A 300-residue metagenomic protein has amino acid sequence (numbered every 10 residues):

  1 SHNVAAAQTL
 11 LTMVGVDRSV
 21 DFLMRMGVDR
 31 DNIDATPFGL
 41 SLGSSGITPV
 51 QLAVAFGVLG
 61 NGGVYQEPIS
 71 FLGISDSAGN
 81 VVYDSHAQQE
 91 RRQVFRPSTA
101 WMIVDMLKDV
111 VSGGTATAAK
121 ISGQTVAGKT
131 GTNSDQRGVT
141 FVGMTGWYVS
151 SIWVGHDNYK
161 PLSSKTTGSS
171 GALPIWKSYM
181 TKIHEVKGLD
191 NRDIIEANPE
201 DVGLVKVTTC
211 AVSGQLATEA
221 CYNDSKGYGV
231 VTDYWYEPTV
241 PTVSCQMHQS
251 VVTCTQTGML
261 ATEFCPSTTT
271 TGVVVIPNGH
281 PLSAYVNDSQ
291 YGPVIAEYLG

Functional and structural regions predicted by a protein language model:
S1, G46-V243, V251: A penicillin-recognizing enzyme superfamily signal
S1-V28, A35-N61, K108-D109: Active-site-adjacent helix/loop patches that line small-molecule binding or acyl-intermediate pockets
L10, D34-A35, S70, G138: Short loop/turn and capping residues at structural boundaries
M13, M24-M26, I33, M102 (+10 more regions): Detector for methionine-enriched segments
M13-G15, R96, C254: Poly-acidic low-complexity segments
V20-D34, K120, V149-G155: Active-site-adjacent bridging/hinge elements
R25-G39, T99-I103, N133-S134, G143 (+1 more regions): Short flexible/disordered coil segments
V205-G300: Low-complexity, Gly/Ser/Thr/Pro-rich intrinsically disordered linker/tail segments
